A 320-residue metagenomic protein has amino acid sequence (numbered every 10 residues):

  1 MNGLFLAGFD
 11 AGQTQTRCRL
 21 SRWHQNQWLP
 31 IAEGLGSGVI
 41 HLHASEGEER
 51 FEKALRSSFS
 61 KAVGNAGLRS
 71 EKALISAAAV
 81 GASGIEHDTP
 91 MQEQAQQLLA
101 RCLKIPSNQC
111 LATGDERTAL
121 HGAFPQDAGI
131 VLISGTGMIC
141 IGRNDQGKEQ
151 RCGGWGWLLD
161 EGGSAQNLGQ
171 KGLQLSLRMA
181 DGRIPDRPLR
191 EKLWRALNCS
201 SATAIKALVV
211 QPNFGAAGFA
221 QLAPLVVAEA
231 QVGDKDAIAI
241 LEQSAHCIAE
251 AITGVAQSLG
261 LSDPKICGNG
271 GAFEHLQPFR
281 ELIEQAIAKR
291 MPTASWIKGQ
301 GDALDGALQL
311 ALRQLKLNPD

Functional and structural regions predicted by a protein language model:
M1-E71, G122-A128, L175-D320: ATP-binding/phosphotransfer module of carbohydrate and carboxylate kinases, centering on a glycine-rich
M1-N2, S107-V131, K148: Conserved phosphate-binding catalytic cores of ATP/NTP-utilizing and phosphoryl-transfer enzymes
L6-D10, I75-A79, G129-I133, C140: Short glycine-aspartate micro-motif
I40, F59-C102, A112, H121-F124: Short beta-strand-loop/turn "lid" adjacent to the catalytic site in phosphate-handling enzymes
A79-I85, S134-T136, I266-E274: Glycine-rich beta-strand-to-loop/alpha-helix junction loops that act as flexible
A100-I105, K148-G156, A286-S295: Glycine/charged-rich beta-loop-alpha catalytic/anionic-binding loops adjacent to active sites
Q109-T118, I133-S134, S295-D305: Active-site nucleophile and cofactor-binding loops and adjacent substrate-binding regions of central metabolic enzymes
D127-M179, R183: Glycine-rich phosphate-binding loop of actin/hexokinase-like ATP-binding domains
